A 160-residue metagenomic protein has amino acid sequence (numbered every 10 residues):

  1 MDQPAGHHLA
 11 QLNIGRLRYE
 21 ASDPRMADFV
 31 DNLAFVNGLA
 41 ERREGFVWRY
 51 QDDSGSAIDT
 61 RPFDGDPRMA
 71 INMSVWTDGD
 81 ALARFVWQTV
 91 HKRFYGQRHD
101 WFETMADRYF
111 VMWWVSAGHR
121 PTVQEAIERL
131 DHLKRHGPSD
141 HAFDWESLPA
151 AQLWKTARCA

Functional and structural regions predicted by a protein language model:
M1-M69, R108-A160: Short S/T/G/P-rich N-terminal loop/turn motif that feeds into the first structured element of a domain
N32-V36, I71, A81, F94-Q97: Short, hydrophobic/aromatic alpha-helical segments in well-folded domains
T60-W87: Helix-adjacent hinge/juxtasegments
G79-D107: An amphipathic, aromatic/His-enriched active-site/gating alpha helix that lines ligand/cofactor pockets
